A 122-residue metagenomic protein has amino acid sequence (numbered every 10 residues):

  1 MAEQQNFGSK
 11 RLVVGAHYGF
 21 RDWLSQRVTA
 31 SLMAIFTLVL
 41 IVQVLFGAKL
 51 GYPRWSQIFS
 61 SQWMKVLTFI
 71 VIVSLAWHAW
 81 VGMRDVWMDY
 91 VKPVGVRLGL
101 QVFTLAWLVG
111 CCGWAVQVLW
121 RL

Functional and structural regions predicted by a protein language model:
M1-L122: Membrane-embedded alpha-helical bundles that constitute the cytochrome b-like, heme-associated redox core of multi-pass
